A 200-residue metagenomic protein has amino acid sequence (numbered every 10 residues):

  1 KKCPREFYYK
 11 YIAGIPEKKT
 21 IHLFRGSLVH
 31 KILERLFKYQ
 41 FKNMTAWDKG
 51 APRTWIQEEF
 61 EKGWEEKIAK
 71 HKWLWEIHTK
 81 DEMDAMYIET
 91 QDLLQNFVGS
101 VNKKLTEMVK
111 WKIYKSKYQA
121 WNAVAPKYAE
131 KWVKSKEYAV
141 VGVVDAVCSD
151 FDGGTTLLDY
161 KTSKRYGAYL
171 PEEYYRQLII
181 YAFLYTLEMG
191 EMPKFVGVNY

Functional and structural regions predicted by a protein language model:
K1-F24: C-terminal, charged and often intrinsically disordered regions of DNA end-processing helicases and nucleases
R5, I21, R25, M86 (+2 more regions): Hydrophobic (often cysteine-bearing) scaffold residues that line and stabilize catalytic clefts of nucleotide/cofactor
Y8-K10, L36, F151: Generic hydrophobic alpha-helical membrane-span motif
G14-H22, Y39-T45, A168-L170: Short, polar/flexible loop-turn hinges at active-site or ligand-entry regions and domain interfaces
I32-K127: A non-catalytic, helix-rich entry segment at domain boundaries
Y118-Y200: Mg2+/Mn2+-dependent nuclease catalytic core
